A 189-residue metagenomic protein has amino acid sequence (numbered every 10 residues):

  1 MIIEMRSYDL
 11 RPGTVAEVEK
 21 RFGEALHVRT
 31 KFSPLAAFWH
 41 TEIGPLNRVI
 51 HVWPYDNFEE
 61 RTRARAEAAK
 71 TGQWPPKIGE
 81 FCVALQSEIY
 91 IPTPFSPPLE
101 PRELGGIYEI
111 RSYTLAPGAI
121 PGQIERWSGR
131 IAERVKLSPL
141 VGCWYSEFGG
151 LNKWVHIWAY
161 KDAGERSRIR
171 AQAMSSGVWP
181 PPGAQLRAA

Functional and structural regions predicted by a protein language model:
I2-R6, V18-E19, R29, V49-Y55 (+4 more regions): Short, structured motif recognition centered on aromatic/hydrophobic residues
D9: Basic, Lys/Arg-rich alpha-helical nucleic-acid-recognition elements, primarily the DNA-binding modules of transcription
T14-A36, E67-A69, Q73, P117-G142 (+2 more regions): Short amphipathic alpha-helical segments
L35-I50, G72-I107, G129, L137-V155 (+3 more regions): Glycine-rich beta-strand-turn "strand-cap" elements at beta-sheet edges
R48, D56-R65: Charge-rich, low-complexity segments
P54-E60, A116-A119, A159-E165: Helix N-cap motif at beta-to-alpha junctions
N57, A66, K70, D162 (+1 more regions): Beta-rich carbohydrate-recognition and catalytic domains
